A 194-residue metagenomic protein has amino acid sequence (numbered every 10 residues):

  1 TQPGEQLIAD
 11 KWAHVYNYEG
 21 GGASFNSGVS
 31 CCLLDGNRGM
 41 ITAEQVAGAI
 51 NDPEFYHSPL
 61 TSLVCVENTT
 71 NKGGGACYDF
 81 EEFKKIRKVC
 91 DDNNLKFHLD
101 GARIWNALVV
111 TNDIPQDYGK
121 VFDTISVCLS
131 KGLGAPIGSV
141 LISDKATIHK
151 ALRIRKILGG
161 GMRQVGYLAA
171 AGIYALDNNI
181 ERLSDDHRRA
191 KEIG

Functional and structural regions predicted by a protein language model:
T1-G194: Conserved PLP-enzyme active-site core in the AAT-like
